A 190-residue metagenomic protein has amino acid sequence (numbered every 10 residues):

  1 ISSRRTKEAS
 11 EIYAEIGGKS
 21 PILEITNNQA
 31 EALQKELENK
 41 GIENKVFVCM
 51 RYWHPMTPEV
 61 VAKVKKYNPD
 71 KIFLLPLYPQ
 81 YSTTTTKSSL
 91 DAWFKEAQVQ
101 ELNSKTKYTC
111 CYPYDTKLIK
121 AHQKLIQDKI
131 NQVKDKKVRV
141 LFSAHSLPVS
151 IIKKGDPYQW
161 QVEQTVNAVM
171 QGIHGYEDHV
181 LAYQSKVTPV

Functional and structural regions predicted by a protein language model:
I1-V190: Active-site-proximal alpha-helix that buttresses catalytic centers in soluble enzyme cores
